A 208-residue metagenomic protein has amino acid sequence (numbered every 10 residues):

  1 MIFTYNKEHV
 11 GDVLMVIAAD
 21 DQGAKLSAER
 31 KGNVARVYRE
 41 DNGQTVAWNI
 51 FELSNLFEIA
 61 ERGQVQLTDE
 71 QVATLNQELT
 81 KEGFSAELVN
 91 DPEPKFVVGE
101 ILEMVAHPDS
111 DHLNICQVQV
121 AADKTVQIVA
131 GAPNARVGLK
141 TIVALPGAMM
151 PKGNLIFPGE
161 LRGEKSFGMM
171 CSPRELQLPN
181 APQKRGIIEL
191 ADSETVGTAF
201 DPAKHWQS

Functional and structural regions predicted by a protein language model:
M1-S208: Phosphate-backbone binding interfaces of nucleic-acid-interacting proteins
